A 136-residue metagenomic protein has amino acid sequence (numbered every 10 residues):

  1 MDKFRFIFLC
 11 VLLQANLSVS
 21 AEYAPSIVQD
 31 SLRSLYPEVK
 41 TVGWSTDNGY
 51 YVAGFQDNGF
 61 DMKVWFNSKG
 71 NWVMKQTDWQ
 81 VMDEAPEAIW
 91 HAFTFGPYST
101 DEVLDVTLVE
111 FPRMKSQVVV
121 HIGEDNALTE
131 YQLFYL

Functional and structural regions predicted by a protein language model:
M1-A24, L32: Bacterial Sec-dependent N-terminal signal peptides
E22-L136: Interaction-mediating elements
